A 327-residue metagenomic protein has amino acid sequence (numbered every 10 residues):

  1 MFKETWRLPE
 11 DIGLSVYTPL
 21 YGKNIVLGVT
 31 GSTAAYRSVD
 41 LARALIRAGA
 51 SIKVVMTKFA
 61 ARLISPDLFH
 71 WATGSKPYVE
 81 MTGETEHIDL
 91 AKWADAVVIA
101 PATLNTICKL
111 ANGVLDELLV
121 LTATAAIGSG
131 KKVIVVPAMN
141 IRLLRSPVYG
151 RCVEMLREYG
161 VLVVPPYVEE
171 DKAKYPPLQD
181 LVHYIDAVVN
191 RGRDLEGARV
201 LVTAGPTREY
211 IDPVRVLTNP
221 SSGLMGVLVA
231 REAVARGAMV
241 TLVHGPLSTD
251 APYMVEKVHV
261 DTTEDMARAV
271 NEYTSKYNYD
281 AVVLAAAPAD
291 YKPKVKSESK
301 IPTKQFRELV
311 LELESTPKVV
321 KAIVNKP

Functional and structural regions predicted by a protein language model:
M1-G223, V227-P327: A cross-family phosphate/adenosyl-ligand binding-site feature
